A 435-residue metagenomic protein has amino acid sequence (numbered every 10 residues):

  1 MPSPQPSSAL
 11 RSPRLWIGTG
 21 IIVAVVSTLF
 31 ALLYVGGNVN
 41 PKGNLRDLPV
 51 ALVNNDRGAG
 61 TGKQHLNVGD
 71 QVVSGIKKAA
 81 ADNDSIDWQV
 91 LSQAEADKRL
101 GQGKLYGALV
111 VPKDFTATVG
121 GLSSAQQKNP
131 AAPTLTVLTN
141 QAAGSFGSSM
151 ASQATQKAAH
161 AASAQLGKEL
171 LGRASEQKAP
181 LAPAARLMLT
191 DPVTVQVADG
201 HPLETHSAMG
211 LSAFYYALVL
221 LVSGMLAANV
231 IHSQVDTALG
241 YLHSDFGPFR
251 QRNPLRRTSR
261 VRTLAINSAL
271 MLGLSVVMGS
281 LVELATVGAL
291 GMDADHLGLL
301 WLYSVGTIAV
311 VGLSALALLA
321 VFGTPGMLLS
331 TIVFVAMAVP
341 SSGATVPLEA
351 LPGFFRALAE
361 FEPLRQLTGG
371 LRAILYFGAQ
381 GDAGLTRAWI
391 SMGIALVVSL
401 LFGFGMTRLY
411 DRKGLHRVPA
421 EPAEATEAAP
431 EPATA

Functional and structural regions predicted by a protein language model:
P2-H206, G210, K413-A435: Extracytoplasmic/periplasmic domains immediately adjacent to an N-terminal transmembrane anchor in multi-pass membrane
P2-S8, W88, L187, V195 (+7 more regions): Juxtamembrane loop-helix boundary motifs flanking transmembrane segments in multi-pass membrane proteins
R14, G18, A213-A217, W389: Alpha-helical membrane-anchoring segments
E169-P180, R252-T258, M278-A289: Hydrophobic, membrane-facing alpha-helical anchors
E204-G224: N-terminal membrane-entry
L220-A228, S399-G403: Hydrophobic core segments of alpha-helical transmembrane domains in multi-pass integral membrane proteins
S223-V276: Juxtamembrane interface at the cytosolic side of transmembrane helices
S268-G273, L281-L284, G288-A435: Membrane-spanning alpha-helical segments of multipass transporters and channels
